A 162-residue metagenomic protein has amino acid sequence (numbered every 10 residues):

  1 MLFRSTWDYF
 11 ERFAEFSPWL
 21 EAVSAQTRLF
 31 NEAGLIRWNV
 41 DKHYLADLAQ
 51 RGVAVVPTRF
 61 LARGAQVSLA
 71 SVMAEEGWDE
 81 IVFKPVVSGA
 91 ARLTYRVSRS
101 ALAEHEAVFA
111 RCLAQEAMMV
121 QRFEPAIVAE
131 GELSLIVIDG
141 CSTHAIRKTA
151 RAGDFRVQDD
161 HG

Functional and structural regions predicted by a protein language model:
M1-A62: Conserved N-proximal alpha/beta basic substrate-recognition cap immediately N-terminal to, or forming the N-lobe
S17-E21, L45, A70-M73, E106-A110: Short amphipathic alpha-helical segments and helix-helix/interface helices
A25-Q26, R51, D79, A114-E116: Structured helix-beta-strand junction loops
L29-F30, V56, V82, M119-Q121 (+1 more regions): Structural detector of well-ordered beta-strand residues that form the stable sheet scaffold of enzyme domains
G34-I36, L61-Q66, V86-A90, S100-L102 (+1 more regions): Short acidic/polar capping segments at secondary-structure boundaries
G52-I81: Rossmann-like NAD(P)H-binding beta-loop-alpha module
M73-A101: Loop-centered beta-sheet repeat module
A90-G162: Phosphate-binding site of ATP-dependent enzymes
